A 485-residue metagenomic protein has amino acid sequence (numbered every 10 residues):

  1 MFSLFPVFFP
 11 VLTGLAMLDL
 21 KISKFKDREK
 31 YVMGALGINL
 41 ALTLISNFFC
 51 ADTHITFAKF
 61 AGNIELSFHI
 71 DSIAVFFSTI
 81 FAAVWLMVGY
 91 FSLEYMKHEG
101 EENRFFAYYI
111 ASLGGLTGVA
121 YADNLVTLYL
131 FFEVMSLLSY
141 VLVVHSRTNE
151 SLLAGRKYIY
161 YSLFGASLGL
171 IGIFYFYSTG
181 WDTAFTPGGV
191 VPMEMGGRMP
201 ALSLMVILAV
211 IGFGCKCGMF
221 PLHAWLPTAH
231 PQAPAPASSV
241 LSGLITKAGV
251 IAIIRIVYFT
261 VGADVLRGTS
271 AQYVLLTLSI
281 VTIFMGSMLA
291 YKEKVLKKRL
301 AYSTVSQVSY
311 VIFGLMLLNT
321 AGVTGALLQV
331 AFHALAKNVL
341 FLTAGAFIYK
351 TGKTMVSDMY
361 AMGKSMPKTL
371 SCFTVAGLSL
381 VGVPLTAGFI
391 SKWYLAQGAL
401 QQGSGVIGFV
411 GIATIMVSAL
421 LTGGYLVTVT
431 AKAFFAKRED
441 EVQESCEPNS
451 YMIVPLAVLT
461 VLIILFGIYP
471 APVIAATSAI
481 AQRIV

Functional and structural regions predicted by a protein language model:
M1-F5, L12-A107, S478-R483: Transmembrane helix-loop-helix hairpins at membrane boundaries of multipass inner-membrane proteins
S3-V7, C217, H223, L380 (+2 more regions): Hydrophobic alpha-helical transmembrane segments of integral membrane proteins, especially lipid-exposed positions
F25-L36, L153-L163, M366-L370, S450-V458: Alpha-helical transmembrane segments and their helix-start/interface "positive-inside/aromatic belt" motifs in integral
M33-I45, S162-I173, F373-V381, V458-A471: Hydrophobic alpha-helical membrane-insertion segments
N47-H54, Y177-T183, I474: Helix-to-loop transition at the C-terminal end of transmembrane segments
M87-M96, L113-V126, L138-W393, Q397-K432: Hydrophobic transmembrane alpha-helices and their helix-loop junctions in integral membrane proteins
E133: Short phosphate-coordinating micro-motif centered on Lys-Gly-acidic
D182, A233, K364-K368, G423-V485: Cytoplasmic/organellar membrane-interface segments at the starts of transmembrane helices in multi-pass inner-membrane
